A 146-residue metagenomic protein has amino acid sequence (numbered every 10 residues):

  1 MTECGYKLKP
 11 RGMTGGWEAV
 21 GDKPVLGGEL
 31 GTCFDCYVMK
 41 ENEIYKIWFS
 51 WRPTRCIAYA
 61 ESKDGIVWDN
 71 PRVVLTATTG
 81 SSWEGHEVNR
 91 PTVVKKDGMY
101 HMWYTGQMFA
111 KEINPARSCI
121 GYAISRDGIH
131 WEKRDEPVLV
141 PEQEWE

Functional and structural regions predicted by a protein language model:
M1-R90, V94-E146: Beta-rich carbohydrate-recognition and catalytic domains
